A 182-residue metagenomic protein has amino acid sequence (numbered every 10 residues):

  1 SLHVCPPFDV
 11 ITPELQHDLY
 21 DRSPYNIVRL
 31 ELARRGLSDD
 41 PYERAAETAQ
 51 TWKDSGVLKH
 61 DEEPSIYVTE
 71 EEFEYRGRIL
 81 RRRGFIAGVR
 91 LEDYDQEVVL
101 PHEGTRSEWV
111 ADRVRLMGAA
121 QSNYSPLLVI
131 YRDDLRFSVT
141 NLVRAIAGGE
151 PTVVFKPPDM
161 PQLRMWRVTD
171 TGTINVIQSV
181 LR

Functional and structural regions predicted by a protein language model:
S1-L181: A cross-family signal for N-terminal binding/gating loops and helix N-caps that shape access to the active site
